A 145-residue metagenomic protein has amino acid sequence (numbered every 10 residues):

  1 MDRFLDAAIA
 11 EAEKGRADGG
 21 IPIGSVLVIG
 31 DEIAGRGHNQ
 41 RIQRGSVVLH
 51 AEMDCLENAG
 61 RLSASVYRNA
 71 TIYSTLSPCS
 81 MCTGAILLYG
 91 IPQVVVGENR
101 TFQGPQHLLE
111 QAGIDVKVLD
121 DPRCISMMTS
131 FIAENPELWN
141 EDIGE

Functional and structural regions predicted by a protein language model:
M1-G15, L87-E145: Zinc-dependent deaminase
A17-I21: A short helix-loop-beta-strand connector motif used in the catalytic cores of GNAT acetyltransferases and, in some
I23-D31: Short beta-strand scaffold segments in enzyme catalytic cores
A34-R41: Short beta->alpha transition motifs characteristic of CBS
G35, E52-R61: Glycine/small-residue-rich phosphate/adenosyl-binding loop
R41-M53: A short, polar/charged loop-to-alpha-helix boundary motif
S65-N69: Short helix-loop-beta connector
Y73-P92: Local cysteine-cluster metal-coordination motifs and their immediate loop/turn environment, predominantly Fe-S cluster
